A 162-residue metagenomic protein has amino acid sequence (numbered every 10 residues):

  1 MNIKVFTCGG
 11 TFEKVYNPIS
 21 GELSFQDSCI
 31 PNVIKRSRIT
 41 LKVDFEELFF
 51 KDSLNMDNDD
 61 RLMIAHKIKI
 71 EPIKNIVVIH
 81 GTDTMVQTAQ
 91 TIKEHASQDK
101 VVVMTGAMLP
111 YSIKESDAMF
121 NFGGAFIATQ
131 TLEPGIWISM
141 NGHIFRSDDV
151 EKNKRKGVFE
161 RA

Functional and structural regions predicted by a protein language model:
M1-A162: Active-site histidine-anchored catalytic micro-motif
